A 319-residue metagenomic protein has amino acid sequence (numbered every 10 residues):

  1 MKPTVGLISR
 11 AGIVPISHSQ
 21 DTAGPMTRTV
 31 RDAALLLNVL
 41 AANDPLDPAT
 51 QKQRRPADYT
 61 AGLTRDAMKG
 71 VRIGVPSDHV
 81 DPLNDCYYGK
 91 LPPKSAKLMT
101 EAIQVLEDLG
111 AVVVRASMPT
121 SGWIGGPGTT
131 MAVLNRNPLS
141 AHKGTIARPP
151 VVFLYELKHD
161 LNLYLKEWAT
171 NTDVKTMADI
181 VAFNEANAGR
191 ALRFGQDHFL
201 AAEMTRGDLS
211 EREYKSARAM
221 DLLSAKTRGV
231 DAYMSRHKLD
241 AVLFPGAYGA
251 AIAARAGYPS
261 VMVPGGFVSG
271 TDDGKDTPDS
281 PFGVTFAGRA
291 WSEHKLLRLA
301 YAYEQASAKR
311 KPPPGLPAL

Functional and structural regions predicted by a protein language model:
K2, T27, R72-P76, V113-A116 (+3 more regions): Structural recognition of the beta-strand scaffold that forms the well-ordered cores of secreted hydrolase catalytic
K2-K97, T120-W123, S140, A186 (+1 more regions): A short helix-breaking turn/cap at a secondary-structure junction
I8, H79-P82, P119-W123, P150 (+4 more regions): Solvent-exposed loop/turn segments at secondary-structure junctions within structured extracellular/periplasmic domains
L36, V105, A251-A254: Hydrophobic/aromatic ligand-binding patch that stacks against planar heteroaromatic rings of cofactors or nucleotides
D58-G62, L91-P119, K158-T170, A178-A182 (+1 more regions): Acyltransferase
G62-D85, L134-A225, D272-V284: Short helix-loop capping/hinge segments that flank enzyme active sites or metal/cofactor-binding pockets
D108-N137: Short connector loops at secondary-structure junctions
K166, G195-L319: Glycine-rich, small-residue loops and helix-cap segments that act as flexible hinges at active-site edges
